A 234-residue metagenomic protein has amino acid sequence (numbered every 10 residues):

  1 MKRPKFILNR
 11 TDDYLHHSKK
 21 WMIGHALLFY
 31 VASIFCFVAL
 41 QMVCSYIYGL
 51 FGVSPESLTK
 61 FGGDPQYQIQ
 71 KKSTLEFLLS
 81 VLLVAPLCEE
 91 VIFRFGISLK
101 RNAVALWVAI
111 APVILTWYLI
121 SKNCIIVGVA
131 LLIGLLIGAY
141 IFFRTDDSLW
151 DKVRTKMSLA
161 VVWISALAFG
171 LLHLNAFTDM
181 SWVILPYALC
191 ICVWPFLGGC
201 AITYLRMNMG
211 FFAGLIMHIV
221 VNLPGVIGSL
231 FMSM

Functional and structural regions predicted by a protein language model:
M1-F29: N-terminal juxtamembrane cytosolic/stromal segments of multi-pass membrane proteins
Y14-K19, Q66-S73, R154-T155: Helix-boundary and loop/linker segments of multi-pass membrane transporters
G24-L27, K72, E76, T155-S158: Membrane-interface helix-boundary signature
A26-V38, W194-P195: Alpha-helical transmembrane segments of multi-pass integral membrane proteins
S33-F51: Alpha-helical transmembrane segments of multi-pass membrane proteins
F51-K72: Perimembrane loop-to-helix junctions flanking transmembrane segments
P65-L87: Interfacial helix-start motif at the membrane-water boundary
V81-M234: Transmembrane helix-loop-helix hairpins at the membrane interface of multi-pass integral membrane proteins
